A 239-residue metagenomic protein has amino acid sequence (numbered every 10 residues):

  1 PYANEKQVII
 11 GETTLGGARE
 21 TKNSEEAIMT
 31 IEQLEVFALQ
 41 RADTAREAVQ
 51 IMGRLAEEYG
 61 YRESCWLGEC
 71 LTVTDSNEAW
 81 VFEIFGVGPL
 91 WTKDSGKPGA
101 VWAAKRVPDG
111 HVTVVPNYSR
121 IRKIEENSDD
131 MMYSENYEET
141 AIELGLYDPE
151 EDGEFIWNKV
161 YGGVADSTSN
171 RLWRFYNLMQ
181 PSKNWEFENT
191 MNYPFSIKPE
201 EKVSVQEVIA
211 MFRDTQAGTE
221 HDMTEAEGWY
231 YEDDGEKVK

Functional and structural regions predicted by a protein language model:
P1-T30, I51-V203: A contiguous strand-loop segment
K22-S24, Q33-A42: Second-shell loop/turn segments in exported
V208, T219-E220: Short, non-transmembrane alpha-helical segments in secretory-pathway proteins
Q216, E227-K239: Terminal end segments
